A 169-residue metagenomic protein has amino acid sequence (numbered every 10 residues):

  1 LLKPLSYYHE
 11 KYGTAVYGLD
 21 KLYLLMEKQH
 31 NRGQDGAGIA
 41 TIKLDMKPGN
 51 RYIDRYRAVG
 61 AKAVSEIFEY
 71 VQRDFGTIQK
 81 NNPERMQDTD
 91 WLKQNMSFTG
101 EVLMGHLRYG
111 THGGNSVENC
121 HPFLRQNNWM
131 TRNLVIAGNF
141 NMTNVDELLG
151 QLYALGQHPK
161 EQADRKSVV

Functional and structural regions predicted by a protein language model:
L1-V169: Conserved short alpha-helical segments that host acidic/polar catalytic motifs at enzyme active sites
